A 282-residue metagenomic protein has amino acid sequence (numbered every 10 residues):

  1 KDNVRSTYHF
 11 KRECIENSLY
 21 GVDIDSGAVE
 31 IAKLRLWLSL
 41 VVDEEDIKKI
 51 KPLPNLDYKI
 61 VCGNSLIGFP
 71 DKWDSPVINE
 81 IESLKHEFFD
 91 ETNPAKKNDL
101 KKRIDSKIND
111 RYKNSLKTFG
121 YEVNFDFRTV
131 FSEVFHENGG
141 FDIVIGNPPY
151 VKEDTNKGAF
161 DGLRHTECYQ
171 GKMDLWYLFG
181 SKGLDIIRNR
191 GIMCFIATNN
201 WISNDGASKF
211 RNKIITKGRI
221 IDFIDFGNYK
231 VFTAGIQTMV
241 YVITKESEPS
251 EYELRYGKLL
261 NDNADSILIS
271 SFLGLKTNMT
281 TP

Functional and structural regions predicted by a protein language model:
K1-V130: Class I S-adenosyl-L-methionine-dependent methyltransferase module
I24-K72, L84, F127-P282: Signature of N6-adenine DNA methyltransferases within the class I
